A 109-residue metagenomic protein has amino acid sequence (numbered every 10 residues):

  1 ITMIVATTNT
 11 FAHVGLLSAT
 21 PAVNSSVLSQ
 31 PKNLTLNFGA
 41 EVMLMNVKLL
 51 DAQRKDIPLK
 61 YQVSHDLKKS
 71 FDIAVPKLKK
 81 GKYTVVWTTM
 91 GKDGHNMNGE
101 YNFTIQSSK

Functional and structural regions predicted by a protein language model:
F11-M45, S107-K109: N-terminal non-catalytic regions of secreted/periplasmic and cell-surface proteins
N37-I105: Acidic, low-complexity Ser/Thr/Gly/Pro-rich repeat segments typical of extracellular/periplasmic and surface-exposed
